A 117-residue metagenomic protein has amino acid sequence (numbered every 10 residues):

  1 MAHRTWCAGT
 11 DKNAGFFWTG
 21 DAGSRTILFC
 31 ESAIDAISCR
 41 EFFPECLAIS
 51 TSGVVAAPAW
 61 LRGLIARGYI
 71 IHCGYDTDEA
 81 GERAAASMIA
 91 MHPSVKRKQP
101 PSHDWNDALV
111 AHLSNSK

Functional and structural regions predicted by a protein language model:
M1-A22, R40: Basic, glycine-enriched DNA-binding surface that flanks or lies within the catalytic cores of DNA
R25, I37-K117: TOPRIM fold recognition
L28-E31: Short hydrophobic beta-strand that contains or immediately precedes a catalytic carboxylate
